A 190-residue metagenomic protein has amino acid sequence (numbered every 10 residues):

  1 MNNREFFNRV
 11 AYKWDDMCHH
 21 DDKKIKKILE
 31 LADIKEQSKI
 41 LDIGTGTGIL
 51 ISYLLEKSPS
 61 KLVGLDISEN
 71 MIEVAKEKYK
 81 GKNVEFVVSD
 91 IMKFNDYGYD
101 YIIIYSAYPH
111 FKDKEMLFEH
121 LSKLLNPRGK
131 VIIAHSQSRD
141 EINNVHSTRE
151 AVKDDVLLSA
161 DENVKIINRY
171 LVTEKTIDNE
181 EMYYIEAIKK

Functional and structural regions predicted by a protein language model:
M1-D33, R139-D140, H146-S147: Conserved class I S-adenosyl-L-methionine
L41, T47-K93: Class I SAM-dependent methyltransferase SAM/SAH-binding core
I103: A conserved beta-strand element that flanks and buttresses the S-adenosyl-L-methionine
S106-A107: Short catalytic micro-motifs in class I SAM-dependent methyltransferases
M116-P127: A short glycine-rich, Lys/Arg-flanked "PGG" loop and its adjoining helix->strand segment in the class I
I132-L158: Conserved class I S-adenosyl-L-methionine
D154-Y170: Short alpha-helix
V172-K190: Core SAM-dependent methyltransferase catalytic element
